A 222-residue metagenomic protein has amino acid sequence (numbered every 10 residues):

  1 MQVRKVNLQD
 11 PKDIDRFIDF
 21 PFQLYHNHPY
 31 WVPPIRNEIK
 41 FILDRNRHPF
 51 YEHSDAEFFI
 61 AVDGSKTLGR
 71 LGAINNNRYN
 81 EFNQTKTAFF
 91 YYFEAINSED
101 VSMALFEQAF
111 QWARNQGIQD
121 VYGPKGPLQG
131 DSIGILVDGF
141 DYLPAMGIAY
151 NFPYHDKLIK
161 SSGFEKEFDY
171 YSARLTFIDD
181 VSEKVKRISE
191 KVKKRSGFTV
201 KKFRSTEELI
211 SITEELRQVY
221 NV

Functional and structural regions predicted by a protein language model:
M1-N46, S196-V222: Short amphipathic alpha-helix that is part of the acyltransferase structural core
L8, I74-R78, F93-A95, G126-L128 (+1 more regions): An acidic- and aromatic-residue-enriched active-site/binding cleft used to recognize and process polar
P11, E52, I96-D100, A149-F152 (+2 more regions): Short, solvent-exposed loop/helix junctions and linker helices that flank or host conserved functional motifs
D44-I60: A short helix-loop-beta-strand connector motif used in the catalytic cores of GNAT acetyltransferases and, in some
A56, T87, F168-Y170: Extracellular structured ligand-interaction cores
F58-I60, K66-N75: Conserved beta-strand in the GNAT
E81-G163: Acyl-donor binding region in acyl/amide transferases
A149-V222: Acyltransferase donor/substrate-recognition loop-hinge adjacent to the catalytic core
